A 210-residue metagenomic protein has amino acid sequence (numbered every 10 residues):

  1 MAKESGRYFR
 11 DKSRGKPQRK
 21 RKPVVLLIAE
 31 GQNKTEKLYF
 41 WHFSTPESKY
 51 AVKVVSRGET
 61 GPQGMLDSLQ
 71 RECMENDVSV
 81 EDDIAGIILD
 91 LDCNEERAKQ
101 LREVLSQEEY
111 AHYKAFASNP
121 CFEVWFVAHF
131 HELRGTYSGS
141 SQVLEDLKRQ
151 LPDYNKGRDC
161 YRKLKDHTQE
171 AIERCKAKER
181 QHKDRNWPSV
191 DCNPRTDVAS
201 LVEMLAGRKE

Functional and structural regions predicted by a protein language model:
A2-E4, R10-L26, K34-S56, E72-E210: C-terminal accessory helical subdomains adjacent to catalytic cores in phosphodiester- and nucleotide-handling enzymes
P62-L69: Eukaryotic endosomal/vacuolar membrane-trafficking regulators centered on PX-domain-mediated PI3P pathways
